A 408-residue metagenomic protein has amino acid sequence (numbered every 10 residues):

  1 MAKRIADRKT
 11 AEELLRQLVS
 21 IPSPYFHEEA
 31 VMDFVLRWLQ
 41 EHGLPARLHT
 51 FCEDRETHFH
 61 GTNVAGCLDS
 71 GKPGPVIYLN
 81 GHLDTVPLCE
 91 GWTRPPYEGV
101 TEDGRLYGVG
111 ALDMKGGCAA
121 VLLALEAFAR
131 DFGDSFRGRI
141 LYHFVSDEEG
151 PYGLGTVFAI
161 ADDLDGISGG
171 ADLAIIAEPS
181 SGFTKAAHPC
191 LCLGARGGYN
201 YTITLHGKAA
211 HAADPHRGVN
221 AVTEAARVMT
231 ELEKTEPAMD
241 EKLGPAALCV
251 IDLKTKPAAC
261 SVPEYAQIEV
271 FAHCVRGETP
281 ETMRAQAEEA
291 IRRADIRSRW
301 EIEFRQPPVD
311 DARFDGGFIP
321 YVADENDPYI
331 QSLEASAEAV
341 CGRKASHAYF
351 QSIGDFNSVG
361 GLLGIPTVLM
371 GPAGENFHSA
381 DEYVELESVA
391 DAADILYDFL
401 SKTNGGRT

Functional and structural regions predicted by a protein language model:
M1-K9, S180-A186, L193-G194, Y199-T408: Metal-dependent amide/peptide-bond hydrolase catalytic core, centered on the "pita-bread" metallohydrolase fold
M1-L106, R130-F136: Acidic/His- and Gly-rich active-site-bordering loop/insert found across diverse amide/peptide-bond hydrolases
K72, G166-G170, L363: Glycine-rich phosphate-binding loop signature in dinucleotide/nucleotide-binding domains
N80-G81, H143-V145, I175-E178, T204-H206 (+1 more regions): Short beta-strand segments
P96-G108, H206-G207, C341, G374: Glycine/charged-rich beta-loop-alpha catalytic/anionic-binding loops adjacent to active sites
G104-A119, S135, H216-V222, Y383-A390: Short, conserved micro-motifs enriched in small and acidic residues
L106, M114-G194, T408: Acidic/histidine-rich catalytic neighborhood of metal-dependent amide-processing enzymes
